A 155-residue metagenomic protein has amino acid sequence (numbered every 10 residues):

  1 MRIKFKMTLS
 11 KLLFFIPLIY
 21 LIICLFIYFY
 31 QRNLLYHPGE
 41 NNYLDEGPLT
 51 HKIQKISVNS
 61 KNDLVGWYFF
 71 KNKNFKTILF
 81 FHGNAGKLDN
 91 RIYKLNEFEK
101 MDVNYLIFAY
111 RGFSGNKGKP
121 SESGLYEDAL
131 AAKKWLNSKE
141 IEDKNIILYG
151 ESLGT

Functional and structural regions predicted by a protein language model:
M1-L21: N-terminal Sec-pathway targeting helices
R2, K52-I56, N62-V65: Active-site-flanking structural segment that lines cofactor/substrate pockets
I3, T8, Y28-F29, L88 (+1 more regions): Short alpha-helical segments used as structural interaction elements across diverse proteins
S10, Y30-Q31, E127: Residue-level micro-sites within transmembrane alpha helices that shape and flank functional polar/acidic positions
I16-V58: An N-terminal hydrophobic leader/cap segment in hydrolases
H51, N145-L148: Sparse recognition of residues in long alpha-helices and their boundaries
N59-W135, K139, K144, E151 (+1 more regions): Membrane-embedded segments
